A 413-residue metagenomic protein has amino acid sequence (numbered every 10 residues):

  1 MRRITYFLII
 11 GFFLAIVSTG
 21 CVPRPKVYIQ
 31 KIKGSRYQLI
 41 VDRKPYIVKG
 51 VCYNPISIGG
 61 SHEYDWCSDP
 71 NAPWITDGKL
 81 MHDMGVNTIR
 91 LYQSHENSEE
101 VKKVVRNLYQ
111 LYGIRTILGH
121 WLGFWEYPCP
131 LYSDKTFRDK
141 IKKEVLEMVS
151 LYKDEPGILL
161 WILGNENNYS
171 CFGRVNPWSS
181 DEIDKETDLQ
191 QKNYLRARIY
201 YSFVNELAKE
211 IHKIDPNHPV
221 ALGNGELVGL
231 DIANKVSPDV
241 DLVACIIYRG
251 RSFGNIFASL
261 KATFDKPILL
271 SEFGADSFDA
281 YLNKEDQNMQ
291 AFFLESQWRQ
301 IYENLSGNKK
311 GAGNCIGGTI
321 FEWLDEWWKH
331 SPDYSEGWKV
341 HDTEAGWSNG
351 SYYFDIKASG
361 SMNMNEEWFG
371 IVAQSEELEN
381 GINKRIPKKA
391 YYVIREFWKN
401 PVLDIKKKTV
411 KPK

Functional and structural regions predicted by a protein language model:
F12-K26: Bacterial Sec-dependent signal peptides at the C-terminal "C-region" and cleavage site
R24-H120, P130-R138, K142, L146-L151 (+2 more regions): Active-site-adjacent substrate/metal-binding segments within catalytic domains of carbohydrate-active enzymes
K49-V51, I89-L91, T116-H120, L159-L163 (+4 more regions): Hydrophobic faces of well-ordered beta-strands that scaffold small-molecule active sites in alpha/beta enzyme cores
S57-N71, M84-H95, L122-K140, L189-Y200 (+3 more regions): The substrate-binding groove and active-site-proximal loops of carbohydrate-active enzymes, especially glycoside
R90-V101, Y169, L227-D231, C245-N255 (+1 more regions): Acidic-and-aromatic substrate-binding clefts and catalytic sites of carbohydrate-active enzymes
Y127-P128, E144-Y194, A221-G223, N314-G317: Active-site groove signature of glycoside hydrolases
I183, F321-K413: Aromatic-rich peripheral "rim/lid" segments of glycoside hydrolase catalytic domains that contact and position glycan
K185-E303, G307: Extracellular glycoside hydrolase catalytic/binding regions
